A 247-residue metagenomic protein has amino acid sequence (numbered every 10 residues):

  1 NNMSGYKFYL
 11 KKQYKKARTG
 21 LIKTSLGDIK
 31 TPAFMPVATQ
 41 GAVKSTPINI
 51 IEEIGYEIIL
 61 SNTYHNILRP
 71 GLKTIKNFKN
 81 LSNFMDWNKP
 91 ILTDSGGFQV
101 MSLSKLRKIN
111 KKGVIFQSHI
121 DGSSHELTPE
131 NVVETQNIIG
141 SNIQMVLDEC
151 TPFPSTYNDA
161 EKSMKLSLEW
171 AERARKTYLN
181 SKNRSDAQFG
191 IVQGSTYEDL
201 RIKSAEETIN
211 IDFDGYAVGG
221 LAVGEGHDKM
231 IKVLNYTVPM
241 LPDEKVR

Functional and structural regions predicted by a protein language model:
M3-K182: Non-catalytic, usually N-terminal nucleic-acid engagement modules in DNA/RNA processing proteins
K165, S181, A187-R247: Glycine-rich phosphate/ribose-binding loops and adjacent secondary-structure elements that form binding surfaces
